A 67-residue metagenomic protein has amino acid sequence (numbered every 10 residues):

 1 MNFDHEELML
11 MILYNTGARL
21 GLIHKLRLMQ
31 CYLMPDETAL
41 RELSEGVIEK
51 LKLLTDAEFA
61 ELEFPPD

Functional and structural regions predicted by a protein language model:
M1-K25: N-terminal acidic leader/helix
R27, C31, D36-D67: Low-complexity intrinsically disordered segments
